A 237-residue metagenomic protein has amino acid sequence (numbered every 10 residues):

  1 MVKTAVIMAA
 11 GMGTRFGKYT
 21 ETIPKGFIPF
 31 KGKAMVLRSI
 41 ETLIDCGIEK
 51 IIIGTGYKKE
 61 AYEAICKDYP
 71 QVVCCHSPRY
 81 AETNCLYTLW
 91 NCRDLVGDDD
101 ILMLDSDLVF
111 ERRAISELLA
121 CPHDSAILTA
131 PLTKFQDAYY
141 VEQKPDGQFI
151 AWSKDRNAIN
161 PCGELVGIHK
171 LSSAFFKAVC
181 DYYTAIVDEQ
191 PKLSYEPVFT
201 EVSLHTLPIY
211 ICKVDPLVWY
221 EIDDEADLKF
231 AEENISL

Functional and structural regions predicted by a protein language model:
M1-I7, K33-I101: Conserved N-terminal catalytic core of the sugar/cofactor nucleotidyltransferase
M1-T20: N-terminal nucleotide-binding beta1-loop-alpha1 segment
V2-A5, C162-L237: Conserved alpha/beta core of the MobA/IspD/sugar-nucleotide pyrophosphorylase nucleotidyltransferase superfamily
T22-L37: Short catalytic helix/loop segments, enriched in acidic residues and glycine and frequently bearing histidine
G26, Q71-V73, Q148, P208-Y210: Conserved beta-strand segments of alpha/beta enzyme cores
K31, Y57, Y80, S194 (+1 more regions): Short beta->alpha linker loops
D99-V109: Short beta-strand-to-loop acidic/aromatic patch adjacent to the donor-nucleotide binding site
E111-I186: Conserved core of the sugar-phosphate nucleotidyltransferase
